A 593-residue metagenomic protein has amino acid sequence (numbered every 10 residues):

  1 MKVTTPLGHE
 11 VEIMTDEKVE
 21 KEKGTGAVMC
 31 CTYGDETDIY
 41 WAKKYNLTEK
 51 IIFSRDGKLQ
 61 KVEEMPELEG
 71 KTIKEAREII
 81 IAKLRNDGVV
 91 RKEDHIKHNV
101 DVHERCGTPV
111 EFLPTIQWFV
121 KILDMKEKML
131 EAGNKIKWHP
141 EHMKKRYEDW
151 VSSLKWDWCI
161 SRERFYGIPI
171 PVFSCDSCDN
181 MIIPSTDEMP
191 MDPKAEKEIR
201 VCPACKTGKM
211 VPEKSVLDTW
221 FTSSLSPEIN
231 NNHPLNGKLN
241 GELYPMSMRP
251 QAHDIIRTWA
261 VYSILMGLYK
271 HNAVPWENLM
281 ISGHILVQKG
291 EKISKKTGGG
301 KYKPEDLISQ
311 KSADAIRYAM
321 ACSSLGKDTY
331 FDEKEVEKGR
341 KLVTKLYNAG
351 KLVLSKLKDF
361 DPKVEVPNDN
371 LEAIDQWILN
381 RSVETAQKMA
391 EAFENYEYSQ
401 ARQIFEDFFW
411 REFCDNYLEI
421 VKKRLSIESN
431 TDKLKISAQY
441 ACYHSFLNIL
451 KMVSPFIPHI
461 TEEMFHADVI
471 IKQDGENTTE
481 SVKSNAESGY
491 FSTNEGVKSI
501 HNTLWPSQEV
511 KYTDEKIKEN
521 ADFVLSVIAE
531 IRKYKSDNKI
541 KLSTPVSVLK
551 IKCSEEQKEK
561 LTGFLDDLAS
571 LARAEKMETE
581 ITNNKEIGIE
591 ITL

Functional and structural regions predicted by a protein language model:
M1-R55, L130-S161, V201-K206, I229-L243 (+5 more regions): NTP-handling and nucleic-acid-processing catalytic cores
L7-M14, P212-S247, R411, D415-L418: Active-site-adjacent "gating/activation" loops or surface patches in catalytic cores
G8-E10, K18, K23-S177, W259 (+4 more regions): Residue patterns forming the tRNA-binding/recognition surfaces of aminoacyl-tRNA synthetases and related DALR
T32-E36, W220, S224, P250-T258 (+2 more regions): Short, conserved micro-motifs enriched in small and acidic residues
D101-C106, H253, H284-V287: Short, conserved secondary-structure transition motifs
L154-F221, L225, Y269-A313, Y330-L593: Feature 926 captures the class I aminoacyl-tRNA synthetase adenylation module centered on the KMSKS loop
V261-Y269: Short Ser/Thr-interspersed hydrophobic loop/turn segments at strand-loop and sheet-helix junctions that line or gate
